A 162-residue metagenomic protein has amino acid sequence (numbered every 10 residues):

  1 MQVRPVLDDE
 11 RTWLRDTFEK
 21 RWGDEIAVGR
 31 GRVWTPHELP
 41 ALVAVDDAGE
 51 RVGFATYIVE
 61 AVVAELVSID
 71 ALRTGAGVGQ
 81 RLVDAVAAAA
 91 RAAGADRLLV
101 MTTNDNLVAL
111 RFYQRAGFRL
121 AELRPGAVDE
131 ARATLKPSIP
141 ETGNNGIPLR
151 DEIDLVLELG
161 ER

Functional and structural regions predicted by a protein language model:
M1-V3: Extreme N-terminal starter segment of soluble prokaryotic enzymes
P5-T74, Q80-D84, R150, E158-G160: Acetyl-CoA-dependent GNAT
G29-G31, S138-G146: Short, P/G- and charge-enriched loop/turn segments at secondary-structure junctions
A76-A90, R111-R115: Conserved acetyl-CoA-binding loop-helix of GNAT-fold acetyltransferases
A90-T102: Conserved GNAT acetyl-CoA-binding A-motif
V100-A109, A121, P125-R132: Conserved beta-strand-loop-alpha-helix junction that forms the acyl-donor binding cleft
R115-A121: Acidic, glycine-rich loop-and-strand cores that form catalytic or ligand-binding grooves in diverse globular domains
